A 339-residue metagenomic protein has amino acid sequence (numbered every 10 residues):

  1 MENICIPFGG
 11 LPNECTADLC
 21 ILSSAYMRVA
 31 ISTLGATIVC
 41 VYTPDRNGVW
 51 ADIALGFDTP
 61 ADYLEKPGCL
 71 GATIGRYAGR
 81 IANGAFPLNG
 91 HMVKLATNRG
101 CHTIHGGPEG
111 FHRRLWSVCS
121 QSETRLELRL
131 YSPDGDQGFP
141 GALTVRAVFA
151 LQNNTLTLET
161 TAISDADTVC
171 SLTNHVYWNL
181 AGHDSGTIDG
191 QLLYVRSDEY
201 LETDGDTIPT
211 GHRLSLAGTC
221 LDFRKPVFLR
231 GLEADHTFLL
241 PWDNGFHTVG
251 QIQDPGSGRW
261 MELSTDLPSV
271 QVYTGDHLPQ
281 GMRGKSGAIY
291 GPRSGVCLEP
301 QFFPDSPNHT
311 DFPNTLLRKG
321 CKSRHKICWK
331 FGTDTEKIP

Functional and structural regions predicted by a protein language model:
M1-P339: An exposed, glycine/acidic-rich loop-and-rim segment of catalytic or binding clefts
